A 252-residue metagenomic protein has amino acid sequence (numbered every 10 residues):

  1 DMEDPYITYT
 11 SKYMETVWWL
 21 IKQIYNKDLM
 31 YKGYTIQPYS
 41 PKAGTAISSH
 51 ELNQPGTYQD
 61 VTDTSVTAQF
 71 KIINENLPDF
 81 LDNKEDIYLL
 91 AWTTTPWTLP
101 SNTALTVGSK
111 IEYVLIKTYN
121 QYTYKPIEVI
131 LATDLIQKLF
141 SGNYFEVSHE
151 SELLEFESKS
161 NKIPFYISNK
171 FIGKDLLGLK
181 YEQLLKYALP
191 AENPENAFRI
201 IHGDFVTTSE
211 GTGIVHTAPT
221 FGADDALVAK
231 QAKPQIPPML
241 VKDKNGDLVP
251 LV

Functional and structural regions predicted by a protein language model:
D1-A46, D60-I72, T93, I200-G211 (+1 more regions): Conserved alpha/beta enzyme-core scaffolds, especially Rossmann-like or related mixed alpha/beta domains that build
D1-T8, D79-L89, P96-V252: Non-cofactor substrate-recognition interfaces
Y25-Q54, Q59-V61, E150-F171, D175-L184: Amphipathic alpha-helical
L29-M30, Q59, V66, F70 (+5 more regions): Polar, glycine-rich mid-to-C-terminal structural blocks that act as macromolecule-binding/assembly scaffolds
